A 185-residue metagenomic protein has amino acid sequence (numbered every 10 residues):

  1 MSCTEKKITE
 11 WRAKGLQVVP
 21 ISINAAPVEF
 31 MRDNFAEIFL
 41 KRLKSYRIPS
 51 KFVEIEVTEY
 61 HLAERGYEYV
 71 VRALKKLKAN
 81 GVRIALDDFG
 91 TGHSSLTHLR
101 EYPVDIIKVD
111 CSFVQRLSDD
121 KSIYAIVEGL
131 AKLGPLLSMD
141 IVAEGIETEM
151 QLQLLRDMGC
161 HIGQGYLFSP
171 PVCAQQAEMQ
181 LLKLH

Functional and structural regions predicted by a protein language model:
M1, T9-W11, A26-D33, F52-R65 (+1 more regions): EAL-family c-di-GMP phosphodiesterase catalytic domain
T4, F39, L130: Aromatic/hydrophobic pocket-lining residues that form π-stacking "cages" and hydrophobic walls in ligand
T4-K14, L43: Short catalytic/binding micro-motifs of nucleotide second-messenger systems
L16-N24: Short helix-loop-beta-strand segments that form the rim/entrance of peptidase-like active sites
V19, P49-V53: Short acidic capping loops at alpha-helix termini that bridge into adjacent secondary structure
A36-F39, V70-L74, V127: Heptad-repeat coiled-coil signal-transmission/dimerization helices
V71, K75-K78, A85: Signal-transmission coiled-coil "S-helix" linker that connects upstream sensory/regulatory modules
